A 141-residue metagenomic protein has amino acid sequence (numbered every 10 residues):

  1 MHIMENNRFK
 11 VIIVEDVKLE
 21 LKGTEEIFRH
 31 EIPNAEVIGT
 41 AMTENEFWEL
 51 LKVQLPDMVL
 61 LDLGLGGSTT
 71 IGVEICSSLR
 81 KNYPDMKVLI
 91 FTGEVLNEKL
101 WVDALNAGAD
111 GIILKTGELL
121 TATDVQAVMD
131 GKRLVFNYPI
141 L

Functional and structural regions predicted by a protein language model:
M1-I12, L19, M129-D130, F136-L141: Non-catalytic signal-transmission and effector/linker regions of two-component phosphorelay proteins
V17-E44: Two-component/phosphorelay signaling modules centered on CheY-like receiver
E25, T40-M58, L65-S68: Acidic, metal-coordinating helix/loop segments flanking the phosphotransfer/catalytic sites of two-component signaling
V59, V88, I112-I113: Two-component signal transduction core modules
T70-D85: Short amphipathic alpha-helix used as the core "switch/output" element in two-component signaling
E74, V95-I112, T123: Alpha4 helix (beta4-alpha4-beta5 surface) of REC/receiver domains from two-component response regulators
F91-T92, K115: Hydrophobic/aromatic residues positioned on beta-strands within the core alpha/beta folds
K99-L100, T116-A127, Y138-P139: C-terminal output helix
